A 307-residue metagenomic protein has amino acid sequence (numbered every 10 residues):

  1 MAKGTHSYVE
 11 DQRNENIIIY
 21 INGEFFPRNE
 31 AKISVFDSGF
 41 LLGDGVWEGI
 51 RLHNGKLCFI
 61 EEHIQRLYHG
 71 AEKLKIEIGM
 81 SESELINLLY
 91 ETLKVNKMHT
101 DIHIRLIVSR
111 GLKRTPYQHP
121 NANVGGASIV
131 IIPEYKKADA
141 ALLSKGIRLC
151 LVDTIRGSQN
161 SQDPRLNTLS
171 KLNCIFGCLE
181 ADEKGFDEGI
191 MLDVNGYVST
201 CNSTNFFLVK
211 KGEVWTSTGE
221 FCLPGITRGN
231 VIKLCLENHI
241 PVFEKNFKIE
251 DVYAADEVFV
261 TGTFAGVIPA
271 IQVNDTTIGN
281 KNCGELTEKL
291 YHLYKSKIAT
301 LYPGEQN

Functional and structural regions predicted by a protein language model:
M1-I190, V194-Y197, L223, I232-N307: Conserved alpha/beta cores of soluble small-molecule-handling proteins
I190, Y197-G219, P224: Glycine- and Gly-Pro-enriched alpha-helical subdomains that act as flexible, kink-prone "lid/hinge" or packing modules
T227-R228: Secondary-structure junction motif
